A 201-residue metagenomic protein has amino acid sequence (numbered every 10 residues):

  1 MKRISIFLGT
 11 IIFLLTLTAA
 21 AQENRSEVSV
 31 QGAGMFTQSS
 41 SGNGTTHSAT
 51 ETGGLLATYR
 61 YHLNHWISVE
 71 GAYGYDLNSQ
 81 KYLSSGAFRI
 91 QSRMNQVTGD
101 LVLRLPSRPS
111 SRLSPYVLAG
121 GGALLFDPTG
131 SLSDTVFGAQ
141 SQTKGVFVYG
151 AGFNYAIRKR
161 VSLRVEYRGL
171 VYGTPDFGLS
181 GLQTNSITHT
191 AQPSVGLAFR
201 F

Functional and structural regions predicted by a protein language model:
M1-N24: Cleavable N-terminal export/targeting peptides
E23, S29, T58-D134, T190-F201: Gram-negative (and chloroplast) outer-membrane scaffold detector with strong preference for beta-barrel transmembrane
E23-S39: Short N-terminal segments immediately surrounding and downstream of signal-peptide cleavage
G32-G34, Y73-Y75, Y167-G169: A mature extracytoplasmic/lumenal domain signature
S40-T46, K81-A87, D127-V136, P175-L182: Outer-membrane beta-barrel translocator domains and adjoining extracellular loop/strand segments of Gram-negative
T45-E51, G86-M94, V136-G145, L182-T190: Replace "Gram-negative outer membrane beta-barrel proteins" with "bacterial and organellar outer membrane beta-barrel
N78-Y82, Y155-F201: Predominantly the C-terminal beta-signal and adjacent terminal strand-loop region of outer-membrane beta-barrel
V97-G99, V117-A123, T143-F153, G169: Hydrophobic alpha-helical segments of small multi-pass membrane proteins
